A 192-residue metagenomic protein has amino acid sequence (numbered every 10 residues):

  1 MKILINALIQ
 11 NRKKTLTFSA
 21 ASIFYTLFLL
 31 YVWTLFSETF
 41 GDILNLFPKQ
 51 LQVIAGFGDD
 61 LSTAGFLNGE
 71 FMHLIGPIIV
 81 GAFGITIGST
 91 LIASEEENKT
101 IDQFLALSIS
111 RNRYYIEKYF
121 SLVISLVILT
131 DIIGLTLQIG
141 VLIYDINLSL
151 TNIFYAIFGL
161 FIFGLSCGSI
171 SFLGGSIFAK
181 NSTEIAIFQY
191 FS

Functional and structural regions predicted by a protein language model:
M1-T15: N-terminal Sec/SRP start-transfer signal
K13-L44, I75-I85, Y190-S192: Hydrophobic alpha-helical transmembrane segments of multi-pass membrane transport/permease proteins
L46-F71: Interfacial loop/helix-cap signal at membrane boundaries in integral membrane proteins
N68, M72, E117-S176: Secretory targeting signals
N68-S94: Long, hydrophobic alpha-helical segments
I85-L105, Y119: Transmembrane helix boundary and interhelical loop/hinge segments in multi-pass membrane proteins
N112-Y115: Alpha-helix N-cap/helix-start motif at helix boundaries, enriched for small hydrophobics
